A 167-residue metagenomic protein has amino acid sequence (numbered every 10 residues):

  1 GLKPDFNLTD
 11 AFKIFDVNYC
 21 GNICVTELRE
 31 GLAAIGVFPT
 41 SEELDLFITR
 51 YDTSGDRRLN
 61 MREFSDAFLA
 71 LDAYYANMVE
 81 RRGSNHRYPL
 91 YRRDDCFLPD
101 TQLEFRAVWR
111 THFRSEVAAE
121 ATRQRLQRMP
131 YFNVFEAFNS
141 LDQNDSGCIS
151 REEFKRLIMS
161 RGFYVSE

Functional and structural regions predicted by a protein language model:
G1, F15-N18, T122-R125, D142-N144: Short, recurring structural edge motifs at helix starts
G1-K3, V37-P39, R125-M129, F163-Y164: Short helix-capping and inter-helix turn/linker motifs at the boundaries of alpha-helical repeat units
L2-D5, F12, Q127-Y131, F138: PDZ domains - specifically the beta-sandwich core and the conserved carboxylate-binding loop
A11-I14, N22-P39, N60-A73, A119-E120 (+2 more regions): Amphipathic regulatory helices of Ca2+-sensor modules
N18-C20, S54-D56, N144-S146: Acidic carboxylate motifs that coordinate Ca2+ or other divalent cations, activating on Asp/Glu
E43-F47: Short amphipathic alpha-helices enriched at the N-terminus of pentatricopeptide repeats
T49-V117, Q124, R128, S160-F163: EF-hand and EF-hand-like Ca2+-sensor regions
